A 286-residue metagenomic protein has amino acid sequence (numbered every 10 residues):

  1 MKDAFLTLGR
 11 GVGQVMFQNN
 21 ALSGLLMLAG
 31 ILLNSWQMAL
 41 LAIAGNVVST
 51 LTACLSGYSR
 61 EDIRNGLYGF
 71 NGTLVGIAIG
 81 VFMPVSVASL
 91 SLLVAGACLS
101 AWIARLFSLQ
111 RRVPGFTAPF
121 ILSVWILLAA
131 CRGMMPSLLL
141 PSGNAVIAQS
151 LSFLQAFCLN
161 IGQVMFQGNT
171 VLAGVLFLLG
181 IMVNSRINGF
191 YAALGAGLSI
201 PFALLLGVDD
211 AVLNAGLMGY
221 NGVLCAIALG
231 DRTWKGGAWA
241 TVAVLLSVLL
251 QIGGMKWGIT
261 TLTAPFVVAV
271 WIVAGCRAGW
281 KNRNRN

Functional and structural regions predicted by a protein language model:
M1-Y58, L159-G168, A173-N184, A203-L204 (+3 more regions): N-terminal signal-anchor module of multipass membrane proteins
K2-A4, G13-L25, I63-G72, L93-A97 (+5 more regions): Short hydrophobic alpha-helical membrane-embedded segments
L26-L32, L74-F82, V175-G180, V223-D231: Generic transmembrane alpha-helix signature in multi-pass membrane proteins, especially transporters/channels
S35-A39, L55-L67, V85-L90, R105-G115 (+3 more regions): Membrane-helix interface "capping/anchor" motifs
M38, A42, N46-Y58, G76-I77 (+10 more regions): Transmembrane alpha-helical segments of multi-pass membrane transport proteins and ion-pumping complexes
L90-S91, R111-P119, A215-Y220, W257-A269: Loop-to-transmembrane alpha-helix initiation sites
G115-A173: Long hydrophobic alpha-helical segments that form multi-pass transmembrane helix bundles in integral membrane proteins
F177, V183-N214: Transmembrane helical segments that form the transport core of multi-pass membrane transport proteins
